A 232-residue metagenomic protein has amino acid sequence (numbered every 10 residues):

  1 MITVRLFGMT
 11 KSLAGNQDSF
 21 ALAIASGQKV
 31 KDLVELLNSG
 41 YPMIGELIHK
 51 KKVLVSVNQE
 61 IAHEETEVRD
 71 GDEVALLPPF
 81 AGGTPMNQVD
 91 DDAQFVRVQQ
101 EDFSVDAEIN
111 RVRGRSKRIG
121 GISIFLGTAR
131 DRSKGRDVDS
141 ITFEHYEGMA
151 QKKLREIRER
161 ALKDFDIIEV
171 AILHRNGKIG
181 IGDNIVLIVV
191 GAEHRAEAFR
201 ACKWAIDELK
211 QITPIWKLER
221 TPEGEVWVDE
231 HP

Functional and structural regions predicted by a protein language model:
M1-D91: Ubiquitin-like/PB1-type beta-grasp interaction modules and other compact soluble beta-rich domains
T3-F7, L13, E73-P79, P85-I185 (+3 more regions): N-terminal, polar/charged subdomain of small-to-medium soluble alpha/beta proteins
D18-L22, T142, V190: Residue-level detector of alpha-helix boundaries and kinks
